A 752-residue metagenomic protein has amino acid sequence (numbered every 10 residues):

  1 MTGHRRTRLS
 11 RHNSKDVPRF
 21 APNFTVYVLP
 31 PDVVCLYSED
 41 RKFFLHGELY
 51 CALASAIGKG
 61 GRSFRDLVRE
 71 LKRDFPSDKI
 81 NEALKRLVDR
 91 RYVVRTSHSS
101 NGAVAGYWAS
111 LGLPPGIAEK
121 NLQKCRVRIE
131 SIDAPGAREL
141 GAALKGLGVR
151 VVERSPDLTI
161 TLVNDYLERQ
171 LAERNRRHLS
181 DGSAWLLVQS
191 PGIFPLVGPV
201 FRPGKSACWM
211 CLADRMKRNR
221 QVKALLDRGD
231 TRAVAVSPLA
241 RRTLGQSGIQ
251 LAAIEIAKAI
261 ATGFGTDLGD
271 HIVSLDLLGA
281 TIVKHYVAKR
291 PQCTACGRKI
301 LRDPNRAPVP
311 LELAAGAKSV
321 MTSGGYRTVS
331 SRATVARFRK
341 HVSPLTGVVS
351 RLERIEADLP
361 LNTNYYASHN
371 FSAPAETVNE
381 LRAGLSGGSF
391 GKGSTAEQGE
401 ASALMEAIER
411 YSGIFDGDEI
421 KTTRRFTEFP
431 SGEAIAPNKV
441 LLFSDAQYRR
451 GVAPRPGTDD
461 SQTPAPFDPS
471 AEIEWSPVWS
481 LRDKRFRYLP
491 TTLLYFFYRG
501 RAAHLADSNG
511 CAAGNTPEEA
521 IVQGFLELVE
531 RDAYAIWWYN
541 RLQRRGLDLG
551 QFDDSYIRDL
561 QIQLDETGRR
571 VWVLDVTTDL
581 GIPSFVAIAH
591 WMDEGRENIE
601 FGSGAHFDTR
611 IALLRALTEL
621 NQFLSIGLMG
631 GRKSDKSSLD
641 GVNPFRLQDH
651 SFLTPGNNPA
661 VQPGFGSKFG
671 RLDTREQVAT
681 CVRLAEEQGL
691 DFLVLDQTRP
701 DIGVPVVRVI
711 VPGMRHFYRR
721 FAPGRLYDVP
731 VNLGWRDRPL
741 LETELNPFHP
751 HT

Functional and structural regions predicted by a protein language model:
M1-R41: Long, low-complexity, charged/polar intrinsically disordered regions in eukaryotic proteins
G3-R6, D32, S38-V151, L187 (+3 more regions): Long, charge-rich, low-complexity alpha-helical segments
S63, G263-G269: Short, charged, surface-exposed loops that flank catalytic or proteolytic processing sites
R86, T281-T752: Helix-biased "structured C-terminal domain" signature
I132, L140-L147, S155-Q250, K258-F264 (+1 more regions): E1/E1-like adenylate-forming module used to activate ubiquitin-like modifiers and sulfur-carrier proteins
V151, W185-L186, V571, F692: Hydrophobic beta-strand scaffold residues
I254-A259, M405: Short glycine/serine- and small hydrophobic-enriched flexible loop segments
L268-I272, G347: Glycine-centered loop/turn motifs
